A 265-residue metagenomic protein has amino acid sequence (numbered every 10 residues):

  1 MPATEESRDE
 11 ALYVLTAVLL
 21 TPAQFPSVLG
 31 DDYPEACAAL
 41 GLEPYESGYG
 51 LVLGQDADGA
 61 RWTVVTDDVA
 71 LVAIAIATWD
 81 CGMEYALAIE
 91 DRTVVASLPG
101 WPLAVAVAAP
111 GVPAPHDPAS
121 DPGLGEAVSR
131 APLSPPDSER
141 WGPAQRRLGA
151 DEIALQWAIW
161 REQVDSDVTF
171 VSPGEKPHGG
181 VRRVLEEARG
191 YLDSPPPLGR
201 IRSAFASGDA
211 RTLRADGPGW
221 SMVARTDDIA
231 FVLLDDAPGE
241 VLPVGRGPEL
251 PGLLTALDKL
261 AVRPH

Functional and structural regions predicted by a protein language model:
M1-A131: N-terminal membrane-targeting/anchoring modules of bacterial envelope and secretion proteins
A119-H265: Long, compositionally biased intrinsically disordered terminal regions
